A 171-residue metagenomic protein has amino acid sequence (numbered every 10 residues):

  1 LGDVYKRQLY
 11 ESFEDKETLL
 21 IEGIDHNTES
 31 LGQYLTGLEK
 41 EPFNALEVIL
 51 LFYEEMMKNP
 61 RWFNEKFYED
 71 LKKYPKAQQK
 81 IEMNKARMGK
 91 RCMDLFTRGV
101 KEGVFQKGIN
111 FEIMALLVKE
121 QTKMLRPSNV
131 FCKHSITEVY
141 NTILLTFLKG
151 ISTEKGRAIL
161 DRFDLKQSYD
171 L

Functional and structural regions predicted by a protein language model:
L1-Y5: Short, small-residue-biased leader/transition segments that mark boundaries at the very start of proteins
Y10-E22: HTH DNA-binding helix-turn interface
E22, E29, Q33-W62, A115-V118: Hydrophobic alpha-helical connector segments
L38, F67-L71, L125, N129: Secondary-structure edge/capping motif, primarily at the C-terminal ends of alpha-helices and the immediately following
L46-L50, M83-N84, K101-L117, H134-N141: All-alpha amphipathic helical-bundle segments outside canonical DNA-binding/catalytic cores that form hydrophobic
E55, E120-L125, T146: Amphipathic alpha-helical interface segments
M57-V104, I113: Short secondary-structure transition hinges
D94, R98, F131-L171: C-terminal peripheral helix-coil segments that are non-catalytic and often amphipathic
